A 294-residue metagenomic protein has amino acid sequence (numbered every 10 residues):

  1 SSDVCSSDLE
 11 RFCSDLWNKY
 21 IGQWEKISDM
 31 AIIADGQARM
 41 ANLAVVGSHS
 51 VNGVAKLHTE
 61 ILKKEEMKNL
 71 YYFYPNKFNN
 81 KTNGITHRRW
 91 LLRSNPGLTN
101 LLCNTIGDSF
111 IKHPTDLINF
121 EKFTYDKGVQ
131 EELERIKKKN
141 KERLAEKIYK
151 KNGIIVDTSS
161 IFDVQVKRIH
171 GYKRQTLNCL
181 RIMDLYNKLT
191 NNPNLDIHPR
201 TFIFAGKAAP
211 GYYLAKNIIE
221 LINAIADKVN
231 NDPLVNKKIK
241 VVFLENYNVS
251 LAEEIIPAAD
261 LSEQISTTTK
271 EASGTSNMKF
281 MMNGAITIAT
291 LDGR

Functional and structural regions predicted by a protein language model:
S1, K138-A252: Long, K/E/R/D-enriched contiguous segments that form extended
D3-S6: Short, small-residue-biased leader/transition segments that mark boundaries at the very start of proteins
D15, G22-K68, R88: Extended catalytic-interface subdomain
I33, Q37-H49, I118-E132, I154-G171 (+4 more regions): Glycine- and acidic
G36, L43-A44, S48-E60, Y71 (+5 more regions): Long, His/Glu/Asp-enriched segments that create or flank divalent metal/ion-associated functional microenvironments
L62-K64, R89-N95, Y213-A215: Short conserved micro-motifs at the rims of enzyme active sites and ligand-binding pockets
N69-N119, P257-A258, I265-R294: Catalytic binding pocket for nucleotide-activated donors in carbohydrate/polymer assembly enzymes
S94-I155: Extended, charge-enriched "interface" segments that sit outside catalytic cores
